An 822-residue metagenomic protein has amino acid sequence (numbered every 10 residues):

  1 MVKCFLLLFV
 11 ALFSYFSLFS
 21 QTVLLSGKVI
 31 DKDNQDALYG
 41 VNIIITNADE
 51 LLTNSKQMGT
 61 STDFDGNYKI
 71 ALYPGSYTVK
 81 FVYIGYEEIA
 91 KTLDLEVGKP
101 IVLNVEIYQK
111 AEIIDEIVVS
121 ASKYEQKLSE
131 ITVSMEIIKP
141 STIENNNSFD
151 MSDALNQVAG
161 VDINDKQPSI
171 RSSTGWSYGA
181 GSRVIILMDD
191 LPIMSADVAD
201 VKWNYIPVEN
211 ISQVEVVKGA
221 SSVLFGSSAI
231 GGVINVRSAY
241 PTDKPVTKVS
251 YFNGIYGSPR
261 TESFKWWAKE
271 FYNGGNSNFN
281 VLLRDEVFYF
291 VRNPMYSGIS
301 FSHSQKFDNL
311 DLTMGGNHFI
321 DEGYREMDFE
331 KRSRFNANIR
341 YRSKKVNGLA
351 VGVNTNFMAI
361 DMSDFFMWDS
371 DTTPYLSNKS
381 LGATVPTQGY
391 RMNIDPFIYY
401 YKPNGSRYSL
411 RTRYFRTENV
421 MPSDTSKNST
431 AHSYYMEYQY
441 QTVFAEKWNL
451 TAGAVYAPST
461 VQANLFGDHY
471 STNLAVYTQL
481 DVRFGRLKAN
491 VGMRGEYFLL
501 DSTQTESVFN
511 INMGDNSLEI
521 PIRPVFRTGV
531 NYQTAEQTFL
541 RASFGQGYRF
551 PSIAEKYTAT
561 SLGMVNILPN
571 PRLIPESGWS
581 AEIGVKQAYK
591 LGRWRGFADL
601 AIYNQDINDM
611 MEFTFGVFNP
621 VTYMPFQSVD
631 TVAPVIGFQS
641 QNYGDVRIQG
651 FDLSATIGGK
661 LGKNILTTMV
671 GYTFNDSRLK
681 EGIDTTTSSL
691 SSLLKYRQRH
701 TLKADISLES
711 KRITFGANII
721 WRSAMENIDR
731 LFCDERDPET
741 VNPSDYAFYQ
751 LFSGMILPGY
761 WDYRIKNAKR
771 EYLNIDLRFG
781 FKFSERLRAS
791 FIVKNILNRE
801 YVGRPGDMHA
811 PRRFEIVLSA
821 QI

Functional and structural regions predicted by a protein language model:
I30, V41-D49, V82-Y86, E96-T142: Short, acidic, small-residue-rich periplasmic hinge/interaction motif at the N-terminus of Gram-negative outer-membrane
A71, L191-K218, A239, V291: Short acidic/polar hinge/loop motifs at secondary-structure boundaries that mediate gating or recognition
L103, Y205-S250: A beta-strand signature from Gram-negative outer-membrane beta-barrel systems, especially the internal plug domain
M135, S152-L191, S195: Extracytoplasmic beta-strand/coil segments of soluble accessory domains associated with Gram-negative outer-membrane
D321-Y401, R407-Y408, Y414-Y435, Q462 (+1 more regions): Flexible loop and strand-edge segments within Gram-negative outer membrane beta-barrel domains
I398, A445-N449, N464-Q605, S707: Structural signature of Gram-negative outer-membrane beta-barrels, strongest in the C-terminal barrel of TonB-dependent
S409-N419, R541, I574-Q641, R647-Q649: Membrane-embedded beta-barrel scaffold of Gram-negative outer-membrane proteins
Y603-D606, P625-F626, D630-L731: Gram-negative outer-membrane beta-barrel transporters
